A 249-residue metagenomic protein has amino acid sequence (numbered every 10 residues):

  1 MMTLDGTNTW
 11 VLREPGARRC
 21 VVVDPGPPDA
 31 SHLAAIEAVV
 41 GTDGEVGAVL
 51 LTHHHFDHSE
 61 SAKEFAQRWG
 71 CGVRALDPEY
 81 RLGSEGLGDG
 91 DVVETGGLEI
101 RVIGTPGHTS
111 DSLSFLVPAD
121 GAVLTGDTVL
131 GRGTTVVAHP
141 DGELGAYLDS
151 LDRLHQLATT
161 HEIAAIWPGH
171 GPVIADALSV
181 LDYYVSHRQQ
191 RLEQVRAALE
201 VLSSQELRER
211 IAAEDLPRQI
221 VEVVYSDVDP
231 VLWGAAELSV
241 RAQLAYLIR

Functional and structural regions predicted by a protein language model:
M1-G41, S114-G126, G131: Conserved beta-strand hairpin/beta-sheet module of binuclear metal-dependent hydrolase folds, prominently
V11, G90-P118, A122: Core dinuclear metal-dependent hydrolase active-site scaffold
L12, D24, H53, L87 (+7 more regions): Divalent metal-coordination and catalytic microenvironments
V23-G26, E45-H55, R74-D77, G104-G107 (+2 more regions): Active-site neighborhood of phospho(di)ester-bond hydrolases with catalytic His/Asp-centered motifs
D29-A30, H54-E60, Y80-R81, S110-S112 (+2 more regions): Active-site environment of divalent metal-dependent phosphoester hydrolases
D29-R74: Active-site metal-binding motif and surrounding structural segment of the metallo-beta-lactamase
G145-S204, R208-I211: Divalent-metal (often Zn2+) His-rich catalytic cores of metallo-beta-lactamase-fold enzymes
L199-R249: C-terminal regulatory/interaction regions
